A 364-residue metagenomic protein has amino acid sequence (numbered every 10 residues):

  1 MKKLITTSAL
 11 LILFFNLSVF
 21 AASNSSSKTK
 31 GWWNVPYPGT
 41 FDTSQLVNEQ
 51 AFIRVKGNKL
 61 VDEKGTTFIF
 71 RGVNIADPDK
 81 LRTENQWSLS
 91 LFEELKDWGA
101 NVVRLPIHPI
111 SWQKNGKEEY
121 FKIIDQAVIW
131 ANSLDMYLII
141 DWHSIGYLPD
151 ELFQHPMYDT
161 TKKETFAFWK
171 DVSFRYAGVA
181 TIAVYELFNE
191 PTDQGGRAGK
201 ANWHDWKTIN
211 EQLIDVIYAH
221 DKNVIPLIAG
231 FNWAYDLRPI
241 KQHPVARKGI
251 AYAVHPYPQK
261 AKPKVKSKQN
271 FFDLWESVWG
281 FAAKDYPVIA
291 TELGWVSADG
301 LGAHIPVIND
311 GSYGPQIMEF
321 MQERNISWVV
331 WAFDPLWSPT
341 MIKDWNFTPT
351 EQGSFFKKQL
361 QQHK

Functional and structural regions predicted by a protein language model:
M1-L4: Positively charged n-region of N-terminal signal peptides that target proteins for export
S8-S18: Bacterial N-terminal signal peptides
A21-V102, K358-L360: N-terminal carbohydrate-binding accessory modules
F52, E84, P156, F166-V184 (+3 more regions): Extracellular glycoside hydrolase catalytic/binding regions
K64, F68-L89, W112-G116, F153-M157 (+2 more regions): Acidic/histidine-rich helix-loop elements that form or flank divalent-metal/phosphate-binding sites at the catalytic
D77-D79, P109-Q113, G146-L148, P191 (+3 more regions): Feature marks short, surface-exposed loop/turn motifs that line or immediately flank catalytic pockets and channel
T83-V102, P106-I107, Q113-S144, D150-L187 (+1 more regions): An active-site-proximal structural segment forming one wall of the substrate-binding cleft that immediately precedes
